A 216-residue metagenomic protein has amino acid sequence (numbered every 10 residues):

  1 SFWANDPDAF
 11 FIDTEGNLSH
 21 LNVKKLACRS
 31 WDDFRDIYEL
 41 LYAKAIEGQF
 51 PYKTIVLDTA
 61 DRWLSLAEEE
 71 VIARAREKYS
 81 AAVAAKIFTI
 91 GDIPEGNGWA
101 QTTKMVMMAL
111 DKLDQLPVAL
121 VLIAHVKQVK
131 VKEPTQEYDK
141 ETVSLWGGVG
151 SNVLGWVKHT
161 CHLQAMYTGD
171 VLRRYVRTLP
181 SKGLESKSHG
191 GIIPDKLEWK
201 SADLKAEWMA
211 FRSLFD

Functional and structural regions predicted by a protein language model:
S1-E69: Conserved P-loop
D8-F10, P117-A119, H159: Proline-centered loop/turn at the N-terminus of a beta-strand
V23-G48, D170-D216: P-loop/Walker A phosphate-binding loop and immediately adjacent motor/lid segment at beta-alpha junctions
L41, A45, A109-L113, V157: Hydrophobic, Leu/Ile/Phe/Ala-enriched alpha-helical segments that form helix-helix packing faces
F50, L116, G155: Structured loop/turn residues at beta-strand edges in well-structured enzyme cores
F50-T54, I93-A100, R173: Glycine-rich, flexible loop segments associated with nucleotide phosphate handling
A60-N152: P-loop NTPase motor core
L120-A202: Phosphate-binding/switch region of NTP-binding enzymes
